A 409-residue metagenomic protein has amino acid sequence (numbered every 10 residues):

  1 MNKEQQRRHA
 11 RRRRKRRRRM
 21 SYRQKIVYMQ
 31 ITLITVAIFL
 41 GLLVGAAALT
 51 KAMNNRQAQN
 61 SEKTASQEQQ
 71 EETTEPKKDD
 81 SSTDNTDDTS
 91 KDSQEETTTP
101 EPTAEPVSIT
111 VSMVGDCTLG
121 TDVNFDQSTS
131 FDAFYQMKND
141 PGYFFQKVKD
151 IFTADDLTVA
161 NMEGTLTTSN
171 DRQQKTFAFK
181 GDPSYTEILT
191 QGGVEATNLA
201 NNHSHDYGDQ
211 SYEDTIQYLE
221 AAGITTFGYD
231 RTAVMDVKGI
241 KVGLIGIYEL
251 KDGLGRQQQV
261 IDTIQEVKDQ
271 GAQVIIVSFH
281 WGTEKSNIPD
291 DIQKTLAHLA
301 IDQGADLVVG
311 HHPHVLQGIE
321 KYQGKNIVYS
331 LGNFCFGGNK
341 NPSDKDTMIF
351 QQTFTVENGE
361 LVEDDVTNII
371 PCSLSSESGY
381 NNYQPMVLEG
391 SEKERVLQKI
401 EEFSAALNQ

Functional and structural regions predicted by a protein language model:
N2-R12, K25-K78, D87-Q409: Acidic, metal/ion-coordinating pockets
R16-R17: Acidic, low-complexity cytosolic linker/stalk segments
